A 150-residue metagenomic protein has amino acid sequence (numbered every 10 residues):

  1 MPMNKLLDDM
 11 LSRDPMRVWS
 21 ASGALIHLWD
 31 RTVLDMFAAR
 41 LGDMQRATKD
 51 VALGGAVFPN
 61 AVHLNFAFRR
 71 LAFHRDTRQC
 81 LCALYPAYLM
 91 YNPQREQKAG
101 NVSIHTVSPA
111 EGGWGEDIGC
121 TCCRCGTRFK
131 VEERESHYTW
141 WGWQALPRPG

Functional and structural regions predicted by a protein language model:
M1-D9, D30-D50, R75-R78: Amphipathic alpha-helical scaffolding segments comprising HEAT/armadillo-like alpha-solenoid repeats
M3, P15-V18, L34, L64: Short amphipathic alpha-helical segments that mediate assembly, nucleic-acid/protein binding, or membrane association
N4-S12, W19-I26: Amphipathic alpha-helical repeat scaffolds
D14, G23, S136-G150: Short, intrinsically disordered terminal segments enriched in charged and Pro/Gly residues
W19-R31, L53-A72: Structural detector for internal amphipathic alpha-helices that build alpha-solenoid repeat scaffolds
W29-V33, C123-R128: Short, solvent-exposed coil/turn segments at beta-strand boundaries
T77-D117, V131-R134, W140-W141, P147: Short recognition patches in nucleic-acid-associated and regulatory proteins
A83-Y85, C122-C125: Short Cys/His-rich metal-coordination motifs, predominantly Zn2+-binding knuckles/fingers
